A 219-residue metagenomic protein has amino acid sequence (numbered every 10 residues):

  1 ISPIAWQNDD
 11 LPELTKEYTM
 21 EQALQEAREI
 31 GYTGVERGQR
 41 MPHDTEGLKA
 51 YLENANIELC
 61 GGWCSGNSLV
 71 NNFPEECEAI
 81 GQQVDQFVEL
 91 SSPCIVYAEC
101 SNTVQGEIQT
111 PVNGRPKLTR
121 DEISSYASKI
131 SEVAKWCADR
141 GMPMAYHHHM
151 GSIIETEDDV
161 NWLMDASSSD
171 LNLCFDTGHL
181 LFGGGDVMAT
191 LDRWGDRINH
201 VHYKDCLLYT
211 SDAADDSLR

Functional and structural regions predicted by a protein language model:
I1-P93, D121, S128, A138-M142 (+1 more regions): N-terminal pre-domain/capping segments
I1-S2, I95-A98, R197-L207: Non-cysteine beta-strand/loop elements that form the S-adenosyl-L-methionine
I4-W6, G38-R40, C64-N67, C100-N102 (+3 more regions): Active-site beta-loop-alpha junctions enriched in small/polar residues
D9, P42, I153, F182 (+1 more regions): Conserved protein kinase catalytic core
P74-F175, F182: Active-site acidic/histidine proton-transfer and metal-coordination neighborhood in alpha/beta enzyme cores
T156, G184-M188, S211: Histidine/acidic-residue-rich catalytic or RNA/ligand-binding cores of hydrolases and nuclease-related proteins
G185-Y203: A short alpha/beta connector and helix-capping loop motif
Y209-D216: Conserved small/polar residues in nucleotide/adenosyl-binding loops
